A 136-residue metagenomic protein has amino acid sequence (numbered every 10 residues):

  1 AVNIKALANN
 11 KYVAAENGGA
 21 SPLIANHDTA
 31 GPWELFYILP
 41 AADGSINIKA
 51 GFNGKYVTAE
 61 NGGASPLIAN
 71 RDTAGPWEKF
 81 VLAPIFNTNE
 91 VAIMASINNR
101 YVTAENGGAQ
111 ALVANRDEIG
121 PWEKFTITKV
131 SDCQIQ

Functional and structural regions predicted by a protein language model:
A1-Q136: Lectin-like carbohydrate-binding module/patch detector with strong preference for beta-trefoil
